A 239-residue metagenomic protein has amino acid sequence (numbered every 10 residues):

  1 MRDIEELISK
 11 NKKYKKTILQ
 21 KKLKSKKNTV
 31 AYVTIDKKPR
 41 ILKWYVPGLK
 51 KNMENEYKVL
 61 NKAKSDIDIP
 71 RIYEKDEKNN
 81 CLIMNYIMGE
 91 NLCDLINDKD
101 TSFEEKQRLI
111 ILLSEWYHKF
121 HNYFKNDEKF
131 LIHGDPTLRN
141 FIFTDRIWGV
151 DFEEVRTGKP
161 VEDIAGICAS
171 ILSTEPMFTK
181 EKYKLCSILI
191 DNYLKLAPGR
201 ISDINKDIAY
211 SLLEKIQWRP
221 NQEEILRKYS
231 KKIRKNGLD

Functional and structural regions predicted by a protein language model:
M1-Q20: Juxta-kinase regulatory segment immediately upstream of eukaryotic protein kinase catalytic domains
L19-N55, N61: ATP-binding glycine-rich loop module of kinase domains
Y32-K37, N85-Y86, F143-T144: Active-site beta-strand termini and strand-to-loop segments that position acidic
Y45, Y73-D76, I87-M88: Residues forming the ATP-binding cleft of Hanks-type serine/threonine protein kinase domains
L60-I69, D76, E90-H133, T137-R139 (+1 more regions): Conserved kinase catalytic-core helix
N79-N91: Conserved short submotifs of the Hanks-type protein kinase catalytic core that shape the nucleotide-binding pocket
R139-G166: Catalytic activation segment of kinase domains across protein kinase-like and atypical kinase folds
I164-A197, L212-E224: Active-site activation/catalytic loop segments of kinase-like enzymes and analogous catalytic loops in related
